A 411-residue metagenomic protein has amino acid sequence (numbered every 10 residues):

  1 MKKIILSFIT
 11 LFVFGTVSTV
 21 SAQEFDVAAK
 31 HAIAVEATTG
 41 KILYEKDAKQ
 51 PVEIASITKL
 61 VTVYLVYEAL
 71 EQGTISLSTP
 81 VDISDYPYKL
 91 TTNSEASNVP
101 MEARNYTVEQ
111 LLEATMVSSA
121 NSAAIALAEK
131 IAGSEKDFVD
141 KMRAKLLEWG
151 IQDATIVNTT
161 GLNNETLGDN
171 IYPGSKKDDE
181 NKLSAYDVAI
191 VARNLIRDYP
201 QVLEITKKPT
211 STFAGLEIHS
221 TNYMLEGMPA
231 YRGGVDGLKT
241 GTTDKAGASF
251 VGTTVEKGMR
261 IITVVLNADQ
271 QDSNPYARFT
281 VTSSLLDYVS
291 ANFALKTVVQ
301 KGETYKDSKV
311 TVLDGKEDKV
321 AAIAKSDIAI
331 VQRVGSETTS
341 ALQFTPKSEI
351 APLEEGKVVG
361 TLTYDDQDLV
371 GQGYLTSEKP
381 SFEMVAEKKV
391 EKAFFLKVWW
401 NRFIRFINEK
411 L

Functional and structural regions predicted by a protein language model:
M1-K2, I54, R104, V108 (+3 more regions): Structural motif marking the loop-to-transmembrane transition
K2-Q23: Sec-dependent N-terminal signal peptides of Gram-positive bacterial secreted proteins and lipoproteins
S7, S76, S84, N121 (+5 more regions): Alpha-helix initiation/capping motif
F8, K41-I42, Q50-E53, V61 (+7 more regions): A broad, structure-centric signal for solvent-exposed, well-ordered loop/edge residues that line or flank functional
G15-T16, Q72, Q300: Residues in and immediately flanking transmembrane alpha helices
V20-Y186, I196-Y199: Active-site-adjacent loops and short helices of periplasmic peptidoglycan-processing enzymes
G168-D169, K176-K182, Y186-L411: Domain-terminus/edge residues, biased toward the C-terminal soluble/receptor-binding domains of extracytoplasmic
